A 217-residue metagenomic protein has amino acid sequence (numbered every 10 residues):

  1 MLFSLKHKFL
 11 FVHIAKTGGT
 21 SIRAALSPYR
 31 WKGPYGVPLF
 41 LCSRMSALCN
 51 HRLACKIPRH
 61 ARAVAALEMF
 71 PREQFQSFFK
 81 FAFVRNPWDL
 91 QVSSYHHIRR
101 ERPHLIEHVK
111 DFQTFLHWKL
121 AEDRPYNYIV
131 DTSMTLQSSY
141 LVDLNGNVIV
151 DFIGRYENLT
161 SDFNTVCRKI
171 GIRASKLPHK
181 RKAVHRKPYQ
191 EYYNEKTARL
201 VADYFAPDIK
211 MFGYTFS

Functional and structural regions predicted by a protein language model:
M1-S217: Membrane-interface amphipathic segments in extracytoplasmic regions
